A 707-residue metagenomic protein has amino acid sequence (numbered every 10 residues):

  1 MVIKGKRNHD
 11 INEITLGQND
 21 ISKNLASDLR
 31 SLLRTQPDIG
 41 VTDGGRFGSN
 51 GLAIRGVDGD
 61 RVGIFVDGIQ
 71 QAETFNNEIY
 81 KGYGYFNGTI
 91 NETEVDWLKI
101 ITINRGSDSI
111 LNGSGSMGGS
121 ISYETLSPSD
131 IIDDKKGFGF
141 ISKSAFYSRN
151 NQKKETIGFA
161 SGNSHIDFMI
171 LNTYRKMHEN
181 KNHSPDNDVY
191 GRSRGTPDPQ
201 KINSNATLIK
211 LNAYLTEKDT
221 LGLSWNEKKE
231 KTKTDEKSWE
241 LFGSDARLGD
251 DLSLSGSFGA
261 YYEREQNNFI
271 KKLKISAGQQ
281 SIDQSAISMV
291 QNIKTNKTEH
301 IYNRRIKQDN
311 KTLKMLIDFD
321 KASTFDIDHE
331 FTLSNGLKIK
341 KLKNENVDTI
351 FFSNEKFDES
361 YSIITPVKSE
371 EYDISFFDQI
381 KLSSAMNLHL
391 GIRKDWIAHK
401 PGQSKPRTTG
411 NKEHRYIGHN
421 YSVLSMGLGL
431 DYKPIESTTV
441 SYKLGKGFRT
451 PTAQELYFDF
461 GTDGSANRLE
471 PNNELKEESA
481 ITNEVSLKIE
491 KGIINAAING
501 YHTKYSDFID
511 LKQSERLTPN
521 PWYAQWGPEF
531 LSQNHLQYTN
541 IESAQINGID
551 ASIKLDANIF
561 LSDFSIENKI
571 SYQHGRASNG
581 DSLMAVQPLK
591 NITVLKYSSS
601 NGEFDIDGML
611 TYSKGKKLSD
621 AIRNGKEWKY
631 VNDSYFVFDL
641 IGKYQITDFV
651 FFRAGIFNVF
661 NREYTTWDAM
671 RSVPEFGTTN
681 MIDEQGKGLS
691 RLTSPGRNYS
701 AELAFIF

Functional and structural regions predicted by a protein language model:
M1-I131, V485: Acidic, small-polar-rich N-terminal luminal/periplasmic segments of exported/outer-membrane proteins
T125, S144-N150, N163-H165, Y174-H178 (+16 more regions): Transmembrane beta-strands of outer-membrane beta-barrel pores
G137-F140, Y147-D251, G615: Periplasmic-side early beta-strands and strand-to-turn transitions of outer-membrane beta-barrels
D198-Q200, K218-K271, S281-N310, S360-Y361 (+1 more regions): Flexible loop and strand-edge segments within Gram-negative outer membrane beta-barrel domains
E240-N268, I363-E371, R415-K433, K446-S506 (+6 more regions): Outer-membrane beta-barrel signature, preferentially recognizing the C-terminal barrel domain of Gram-negative
D326-S437, G461-D463: Signature of Gram-negative outer-membrane beta-barrel scaffolds
K381-L388, W396, Y501-Y505, S514 (+2 more regions): Gram-negative outer-membrane beta-barrel transporters
F448, Y501-D507, L511, K614-S619 (+1 more regions): C-terminal beta-signal and adjacent terminal beta-strands/loops of Gram-negative outer-membrane beta-barrel proteins
